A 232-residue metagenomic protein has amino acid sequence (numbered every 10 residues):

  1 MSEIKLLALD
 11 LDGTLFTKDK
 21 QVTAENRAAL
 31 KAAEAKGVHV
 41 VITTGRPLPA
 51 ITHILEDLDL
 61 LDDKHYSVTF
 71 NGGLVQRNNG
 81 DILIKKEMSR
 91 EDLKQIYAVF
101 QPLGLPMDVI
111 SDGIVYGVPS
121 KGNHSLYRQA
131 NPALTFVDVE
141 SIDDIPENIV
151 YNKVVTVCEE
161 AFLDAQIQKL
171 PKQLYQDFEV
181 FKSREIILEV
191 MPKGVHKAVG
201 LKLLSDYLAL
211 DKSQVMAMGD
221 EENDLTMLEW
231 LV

Functional and structural regions predicted by a protein language model:
M1-L9, A28-K31, A35: Non-catalytic pre-domain segments flanking phosphatase-related domains
E3-D19, L228: Asp-based phosphoryl-transfer active-site loop
L7-L9, V68, A217: Residue-level marker for buried hydrophobic side chains located in beta-strands that build the well-ordered beta-sheet
A24-H124: Active-site phosphate-binding/coordination module
A33, N71, L201, M227-L228: Hydrophobic residues within well-ordered alpha-helices
G37-V41, D63-H65, K153, S213-V215 (+1 more regions): Short active-site oxyanion
D63, N71, L174-Q176, W230-L231: Short, structured coil segments at secondary-structure junctions
V99, L103-M218, E222-M227: Conserved acidic, metal-coordinating active-site core of Asp-based, Mg2+-dependent phosphoryl-transfer enzymes
